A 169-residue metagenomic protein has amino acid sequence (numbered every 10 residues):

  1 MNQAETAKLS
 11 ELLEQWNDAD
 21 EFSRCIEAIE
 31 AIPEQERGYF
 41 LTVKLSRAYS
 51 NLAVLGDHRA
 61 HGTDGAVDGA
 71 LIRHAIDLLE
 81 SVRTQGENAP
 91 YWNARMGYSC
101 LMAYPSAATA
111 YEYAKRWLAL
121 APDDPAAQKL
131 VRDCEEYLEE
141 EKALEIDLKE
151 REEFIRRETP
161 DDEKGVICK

Functional and structural regions predicted by a protein language model:
M1-A4, D20-Q35, C168: Long, contiguous interaction/recruitment modules in multidomain scaffold/adaptor proteins
N2-E14, E36-H61, E87-M102, P125-Y137 (+1 more regions): Amphipathic alpha-helical repeat scaffolds of TPR domains
T6-S10, I26, I76, Y111: Residue-level signal for cytosolic alpha-helical hairpin/rod architecture
E11-E21, N51-I72, C100-A110, E140-K149: Short coil/turn connectors between adjacent alpha-helices in alpha-solenoid helical repeat scaffolds
S23-I26, V43, D123: Short amphipathic alpha-helical segments
A31-I32, S81-V82, R116-W117: Canonical positions in the second alpha-helix
E34-Q35, Q85, L120: Structural marker of alpha-solenoid helical repeat scaffolds
D64-I76, S106-A126, R132-E139, I146-T159: TPR/TPR-like (Sel1-like) alpha-helical repeat modules
